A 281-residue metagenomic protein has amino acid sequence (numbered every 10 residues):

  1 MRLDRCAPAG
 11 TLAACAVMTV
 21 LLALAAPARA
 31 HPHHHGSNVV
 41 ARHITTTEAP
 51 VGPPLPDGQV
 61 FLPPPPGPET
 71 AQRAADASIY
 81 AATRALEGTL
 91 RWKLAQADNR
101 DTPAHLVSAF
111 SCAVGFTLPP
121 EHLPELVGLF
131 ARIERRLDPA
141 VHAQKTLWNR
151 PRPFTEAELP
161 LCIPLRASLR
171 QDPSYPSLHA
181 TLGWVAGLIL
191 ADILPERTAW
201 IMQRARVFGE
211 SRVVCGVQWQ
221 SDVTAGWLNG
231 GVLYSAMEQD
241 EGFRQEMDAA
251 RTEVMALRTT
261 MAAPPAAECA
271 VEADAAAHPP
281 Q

Functional and structural regions predicted by a protein language model:
M1-A9: N-terminal secretory signal peptides that target proteins for export/translocation
T11-A23: Bacterial N-terminal signal peptides
A25-P27: N-terminal signal peptide c-region/cleavage motif recognized by signal peptidases
H31-V214, Q239-G242, E246, E272-D274 (+1 more regions): Hydrophobic alpha-helical bundle signature of multipass membrane enzymes
L169, V207-Q218, R251-A263: Short, mixed-charge aromatic SLiMs
F208-E238, G242: Interfacial helix-loop-helix junctions of multi-pass membrane proteins
A249-Q281: Primarily interfacial, aromatic-capped hydrophobic alpha-helices that serve as membrane anchors
